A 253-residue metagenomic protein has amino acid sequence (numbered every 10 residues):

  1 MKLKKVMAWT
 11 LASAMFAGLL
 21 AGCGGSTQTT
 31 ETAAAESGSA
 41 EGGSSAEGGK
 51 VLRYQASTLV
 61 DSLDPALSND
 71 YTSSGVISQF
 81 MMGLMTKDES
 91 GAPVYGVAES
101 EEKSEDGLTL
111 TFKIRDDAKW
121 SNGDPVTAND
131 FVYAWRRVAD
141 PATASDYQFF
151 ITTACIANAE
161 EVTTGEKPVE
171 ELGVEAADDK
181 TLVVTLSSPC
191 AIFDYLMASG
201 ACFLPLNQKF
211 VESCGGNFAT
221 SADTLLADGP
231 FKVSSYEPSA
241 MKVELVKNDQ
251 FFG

Functional and structural regions predicted by a protein language model:
M1-L52, P65, A92, C214: Short, low-complexity disordered leader/linker segments with a strong preference for bacterial N-terminal type II
A46, V60-L67, G91-V94, I192-Y195 (+2 more regions): Short, solvent-exposed loop/turn elements at domain surfaces
G48-T58, T109-F112, F131-A134, L182-V183 (+2 more regions): Short, well-ordered beta-strand elements
Q55-E105, L226: N-terminal lobe/hinge region of extracytoplasmic solute-binding protein
M85, E89, D116-K119, R136-A144 (+4 more regions): Sec-exported extracytoplasmic/periplasmic mature domains
E99-Y147: Aromatic- and charge-enriched surface segment that lines or borders ligand/interaction sites
D146-Q208, E237: Surface-exposed binding/hinge segments that line and control ligand-binding clefts or catalytic entry sites
L186-G253: Gly/Pro-rich hinge or "lid" segments in bacterial periplasmic/extracellular proteins
